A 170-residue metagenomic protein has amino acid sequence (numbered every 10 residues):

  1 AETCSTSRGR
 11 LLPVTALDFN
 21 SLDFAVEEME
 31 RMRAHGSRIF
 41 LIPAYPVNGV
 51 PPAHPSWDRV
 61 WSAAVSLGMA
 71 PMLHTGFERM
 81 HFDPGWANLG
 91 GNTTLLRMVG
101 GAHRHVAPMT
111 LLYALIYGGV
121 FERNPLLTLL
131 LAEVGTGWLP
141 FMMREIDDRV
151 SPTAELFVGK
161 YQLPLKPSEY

Functional and structural regions predicted by a protein language model:
A1-S5: Ligand-binding pocket scaffold of soluble enzyme catalytic domains
R8-R10, L17, L22-D23, M29-Y170: Catalytic pocket-lining loop regions of alpha/beta-barrel enzymes, especially the amidohydrolase/enolase/GH5 lineages
